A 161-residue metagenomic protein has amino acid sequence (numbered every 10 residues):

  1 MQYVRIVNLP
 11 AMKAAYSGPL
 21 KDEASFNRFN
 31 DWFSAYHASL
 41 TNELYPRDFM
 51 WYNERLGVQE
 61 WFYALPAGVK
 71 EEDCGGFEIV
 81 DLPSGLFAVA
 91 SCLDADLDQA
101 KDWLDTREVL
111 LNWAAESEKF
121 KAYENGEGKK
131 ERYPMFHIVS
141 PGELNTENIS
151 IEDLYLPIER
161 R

Functional and structural regions predicted by a protein language model:
M1-R161: A solvent-exposed interaction/effector surface
